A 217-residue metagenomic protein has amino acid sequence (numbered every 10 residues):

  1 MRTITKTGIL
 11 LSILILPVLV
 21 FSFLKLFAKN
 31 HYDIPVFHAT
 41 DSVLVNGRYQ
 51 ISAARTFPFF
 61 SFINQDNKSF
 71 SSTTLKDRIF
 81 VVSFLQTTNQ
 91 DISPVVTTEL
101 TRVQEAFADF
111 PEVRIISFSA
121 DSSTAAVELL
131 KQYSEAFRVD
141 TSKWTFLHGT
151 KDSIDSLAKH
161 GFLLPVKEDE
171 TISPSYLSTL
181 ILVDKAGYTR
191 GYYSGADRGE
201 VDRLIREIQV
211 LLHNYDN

Functional and structural regions predicted by a protein language model:
M1-F57: N-terminal targeting signals for export/organelle localization
R55-F57, I79, S175-L177: Short, small/polar residue-rich loop motifs at catalytic or cofactor-binding pockets
S61-F62, L182: Hydrophobic beta-strand positions
Q65-D66, K185: Short, ordered coil/turn segments that flank beta-strands lining enzyme active or ligand-binding pockets
F70-L100, I116: Short active-site neighborhood of thiol/selenol oxidoreductases, capturing the structured segment around
V96-L157: Structural microenvironment flanking redox-active thiols in thiol-disulfide oxidoreductases
S142-W144, D155, G161-D169, P174-I181: Structural micro-motif
E168-N217: Thiol-/selenol-based redox modules, centered on thioredoxin-like and closely related oxidoreductase domains
